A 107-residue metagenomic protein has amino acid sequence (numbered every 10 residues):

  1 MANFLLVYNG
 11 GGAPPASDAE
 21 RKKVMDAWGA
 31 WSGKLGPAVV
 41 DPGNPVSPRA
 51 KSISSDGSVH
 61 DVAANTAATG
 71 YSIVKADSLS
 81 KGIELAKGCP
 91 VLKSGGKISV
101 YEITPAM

Functional and structural regions predicted by a protein language model:
M1-M107: Conserved, structured core segments of small domains
